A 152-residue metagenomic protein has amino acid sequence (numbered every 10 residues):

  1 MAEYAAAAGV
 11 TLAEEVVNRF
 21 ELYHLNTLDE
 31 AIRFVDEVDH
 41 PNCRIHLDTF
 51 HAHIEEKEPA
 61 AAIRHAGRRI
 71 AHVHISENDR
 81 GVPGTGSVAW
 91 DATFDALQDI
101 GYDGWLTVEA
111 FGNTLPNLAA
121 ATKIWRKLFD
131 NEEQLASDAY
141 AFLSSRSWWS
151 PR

Functional and structural regions predicted by a protein language model:
M1, V16-V17, A110-F111: Short, well-ordered beta-to-alpha junction loops that form the rim of enzyme active sites and present histidine/acidic
M1-A8, F142-W148: An active-site-proximal structural segment forming one wall of the substrate-binding cleft that immediately precedes
V17-Y23: Surface-exposed cleft-lining segments at the edges of enzyme active sites
L25, D29-L47, H53-R152: Histidine-acidic metal/acid-base catalytic patches
